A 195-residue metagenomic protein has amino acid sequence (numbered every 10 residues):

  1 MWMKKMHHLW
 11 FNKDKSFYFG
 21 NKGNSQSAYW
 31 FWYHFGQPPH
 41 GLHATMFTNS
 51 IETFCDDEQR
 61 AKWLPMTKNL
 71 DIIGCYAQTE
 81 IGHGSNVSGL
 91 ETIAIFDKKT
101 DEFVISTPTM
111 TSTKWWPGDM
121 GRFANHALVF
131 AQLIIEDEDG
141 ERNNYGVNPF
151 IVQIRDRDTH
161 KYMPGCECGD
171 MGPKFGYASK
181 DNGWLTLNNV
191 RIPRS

Functional and structural regions predicted by a protein language model:
M1-I73, R122-F123: Internal helix-loop-helix
S50, Q78-S85, T111-T113: Sensory/regulatory domains in signal-transduction proteins
N69-Q78, F130: A short, Trp-centered hydrophobic/proline-enriched beta-strand micro-motif
K98, E102-E167: A short core secondary-structure module
Y162-N189: Flexible, small-/acidic-enriched active-site or ligand-binding loops
V190-S195: Long, acidic (Asp/Glu-rich), low-complexity accessory segments flanking structured domains
